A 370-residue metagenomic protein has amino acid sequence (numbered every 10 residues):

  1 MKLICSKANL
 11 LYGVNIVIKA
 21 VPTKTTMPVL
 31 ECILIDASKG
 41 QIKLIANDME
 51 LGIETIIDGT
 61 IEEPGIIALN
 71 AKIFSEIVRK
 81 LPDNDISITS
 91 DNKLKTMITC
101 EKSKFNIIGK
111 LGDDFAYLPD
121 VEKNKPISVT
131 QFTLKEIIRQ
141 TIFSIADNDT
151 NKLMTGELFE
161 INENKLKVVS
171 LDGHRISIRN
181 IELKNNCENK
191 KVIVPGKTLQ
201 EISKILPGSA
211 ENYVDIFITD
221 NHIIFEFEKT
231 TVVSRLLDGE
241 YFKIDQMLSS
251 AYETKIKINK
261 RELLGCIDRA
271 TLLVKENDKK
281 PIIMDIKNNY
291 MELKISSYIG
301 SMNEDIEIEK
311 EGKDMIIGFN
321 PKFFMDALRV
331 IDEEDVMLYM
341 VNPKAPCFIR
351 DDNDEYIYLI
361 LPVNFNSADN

Functional and structural regions predicted by a protein language model:
M1-N370: Structural preference for solvent-exposed beta-strand-turn elements and adjacent flexible terminal/loop segments within
